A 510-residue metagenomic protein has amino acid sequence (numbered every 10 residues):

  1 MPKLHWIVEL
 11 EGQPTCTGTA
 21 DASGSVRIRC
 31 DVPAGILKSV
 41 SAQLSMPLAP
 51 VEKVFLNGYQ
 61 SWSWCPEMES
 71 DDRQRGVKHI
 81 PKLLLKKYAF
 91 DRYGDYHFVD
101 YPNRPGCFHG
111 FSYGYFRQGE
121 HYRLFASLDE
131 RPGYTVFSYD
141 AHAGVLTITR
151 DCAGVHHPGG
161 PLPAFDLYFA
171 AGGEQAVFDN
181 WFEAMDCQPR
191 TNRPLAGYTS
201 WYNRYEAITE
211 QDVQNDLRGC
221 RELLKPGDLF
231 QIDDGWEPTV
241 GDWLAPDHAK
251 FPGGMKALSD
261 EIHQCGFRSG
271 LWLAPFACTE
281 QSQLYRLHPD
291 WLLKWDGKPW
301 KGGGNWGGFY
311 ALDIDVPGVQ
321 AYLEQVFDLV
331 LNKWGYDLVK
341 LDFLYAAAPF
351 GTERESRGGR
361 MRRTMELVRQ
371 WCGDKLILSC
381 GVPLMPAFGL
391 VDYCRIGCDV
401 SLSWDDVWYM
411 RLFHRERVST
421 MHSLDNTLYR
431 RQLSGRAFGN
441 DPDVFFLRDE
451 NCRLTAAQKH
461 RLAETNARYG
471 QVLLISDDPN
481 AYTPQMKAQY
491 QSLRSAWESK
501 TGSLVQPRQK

Functional and structural regions predicted by a protein language model:
M1-D228, E261, R268: Carbohydrate-recognition beta-sandwich/jelly-roll modules in extracellular/periplasmic carbohydrate-active proteins
K3-W6, L433-N451, I475-K510: Glycan-recognition and catalytic regions of carbohydrate-active enzymes
I148-G154, G173, D179, L224-K225 (+8 more regions): Mature catalytic domains of secreted/periplasmic carbohydrate-active enzymes
A171, E206, H248, V316 (+2 more regions): Hydrophobic alpha-helical scaffolding
P194-Y198, Y202-D328, N332-G351: Aromatic-lined carbohydrate-binding/catalytic grooves of carbohydrate-active enzymes
S200-Y202, Q231, F267-E280, M361-C394: Aromatic-lined carbohydrate-recognition surfaces of secreted/lumenal glycan-active proteins
Y285-A321, E366-A481: Glycan-recognition surfaces
L338, D342-L367, W371, V382: P-loop NTPase motor core
